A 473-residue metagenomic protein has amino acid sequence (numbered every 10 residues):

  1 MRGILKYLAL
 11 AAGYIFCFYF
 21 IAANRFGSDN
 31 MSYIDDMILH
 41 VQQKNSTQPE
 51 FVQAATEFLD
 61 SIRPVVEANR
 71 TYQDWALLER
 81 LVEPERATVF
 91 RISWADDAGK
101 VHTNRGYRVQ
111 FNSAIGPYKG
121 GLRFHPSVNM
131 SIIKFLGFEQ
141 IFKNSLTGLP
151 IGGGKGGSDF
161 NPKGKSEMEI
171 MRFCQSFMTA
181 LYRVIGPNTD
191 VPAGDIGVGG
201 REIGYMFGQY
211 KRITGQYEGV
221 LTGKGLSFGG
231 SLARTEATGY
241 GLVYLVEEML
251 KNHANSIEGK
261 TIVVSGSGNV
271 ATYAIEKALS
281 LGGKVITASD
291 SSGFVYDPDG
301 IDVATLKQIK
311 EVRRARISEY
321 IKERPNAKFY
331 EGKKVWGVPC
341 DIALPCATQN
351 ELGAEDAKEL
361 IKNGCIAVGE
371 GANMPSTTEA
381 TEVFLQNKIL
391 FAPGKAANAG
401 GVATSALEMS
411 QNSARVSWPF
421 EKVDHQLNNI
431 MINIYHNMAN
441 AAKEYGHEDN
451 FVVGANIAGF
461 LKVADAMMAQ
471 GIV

Functional and structural regions predicted by a protein language model:
I15-N30: Short, Lys/Arg-enriched N-terminal segments with co-localized hydrophobic residues within the first ~10-30 amino acids
S32-A54, M249-L250, I361-V473: Adenosine-phosphate binding glycine-rich loop
P49-V52, A68-W75, G148, I185-G194 (+4 more regions): Flexible, glycine/charged-enriched surface loops at secondary-structure junctions
Y72-H102: Structured beta-strand/loop patches that form or line metal/cofactor-binding pockets in enzymes
H125, N144-E258: Glycine/serine-rich phosphate-binding loop and adjoining beta1-alpha1 elements at the start of nucleotide-handling
G230-G337: Glycine-rich phosphate/diphosphate-binding loop of Rossmann-like nucleotide-binding domains
G293-F391, A396: Rossmann-like adenosine-cofactor binding region
